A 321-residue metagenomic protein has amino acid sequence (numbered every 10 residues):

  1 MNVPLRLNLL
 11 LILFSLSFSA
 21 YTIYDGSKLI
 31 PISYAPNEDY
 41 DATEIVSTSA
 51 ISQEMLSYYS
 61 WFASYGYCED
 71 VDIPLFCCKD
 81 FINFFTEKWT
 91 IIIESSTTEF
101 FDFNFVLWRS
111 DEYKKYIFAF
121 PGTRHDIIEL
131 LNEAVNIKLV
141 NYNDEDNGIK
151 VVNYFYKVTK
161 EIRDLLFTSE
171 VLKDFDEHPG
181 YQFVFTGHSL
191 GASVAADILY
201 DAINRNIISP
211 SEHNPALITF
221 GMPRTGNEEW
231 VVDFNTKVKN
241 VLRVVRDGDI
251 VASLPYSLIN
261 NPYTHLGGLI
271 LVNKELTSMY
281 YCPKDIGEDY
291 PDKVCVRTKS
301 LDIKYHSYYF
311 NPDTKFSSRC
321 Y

Functional and structural regions predicted by a protein language model:
M1-L11: Classical eukaryotic N-terminal signal peptides for Sec-dependent ER targeting/secretion, especially the positively
L13-K28: N-terminal signal peptide
Y24-S47: N-terminal module-boundary/linker segments of secreted carbohydrate-active enzymes
E54, A63, Y67, D72 (+3 more regions): Beta-sandwich/jellyroll recognition modules and their flexible linkers
S60, S64-E94: Catalytic-loop region of hydrolases
I82-T186, R205-N214, T236-K239, Y321: A conserved cap/lid and substrate-binding interface adjacent to the catalytic center of lipid-processing enzymes
F167-N260: Serine-dependent carboxylesterase/thioesterase catalytic core of lipase-like alpha/beta-hydrolase/SGNH enzymes
N227-Y321: Lipolytic serine-hydrolase domain surface
